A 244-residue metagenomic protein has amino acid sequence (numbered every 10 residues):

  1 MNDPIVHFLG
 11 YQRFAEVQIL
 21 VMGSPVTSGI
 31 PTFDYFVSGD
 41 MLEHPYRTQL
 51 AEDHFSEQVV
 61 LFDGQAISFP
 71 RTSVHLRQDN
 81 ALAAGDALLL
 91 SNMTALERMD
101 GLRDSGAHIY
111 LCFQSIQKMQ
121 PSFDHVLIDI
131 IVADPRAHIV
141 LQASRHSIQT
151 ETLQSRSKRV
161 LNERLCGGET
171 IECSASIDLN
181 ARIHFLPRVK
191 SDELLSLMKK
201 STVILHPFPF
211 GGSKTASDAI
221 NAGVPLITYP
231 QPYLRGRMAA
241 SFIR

Functional and structural regions predicted by a protein language model:
M1-N2: Short N-terminal targeting/anchoring amphipathic segment
I5-L9, H125-D129, T215-D218: A short acidic, amphipathic alpha-helical/loop segment
Q12-L90: Active-site-proximal region of nucleotide-activated glycan assembly enzymes, centered on histidine/acidic-rich loops
V21, S38-G39, F113, Q142 (+3 more regions): Generic beta-strand/beta-sheet core signal
T32, L197-K200: Alpha-helix C-terminal capping/helix-to-coil transition sites in glycosyltransferase folds
G64-K190: Conserved catalytic-core segment of nucleotide-activated headgroup transferases in glycan assembly
I183-L197, G211-G212: Conserved active-site histidine-acidic residue motif and adjacent donor-binding/catalytic loop of glycosyltransferases
K199, V203, P207-R244: Catalytic binding pocket for nucleotide-activated donors in carbohydrate/polymer assembly enzymes
